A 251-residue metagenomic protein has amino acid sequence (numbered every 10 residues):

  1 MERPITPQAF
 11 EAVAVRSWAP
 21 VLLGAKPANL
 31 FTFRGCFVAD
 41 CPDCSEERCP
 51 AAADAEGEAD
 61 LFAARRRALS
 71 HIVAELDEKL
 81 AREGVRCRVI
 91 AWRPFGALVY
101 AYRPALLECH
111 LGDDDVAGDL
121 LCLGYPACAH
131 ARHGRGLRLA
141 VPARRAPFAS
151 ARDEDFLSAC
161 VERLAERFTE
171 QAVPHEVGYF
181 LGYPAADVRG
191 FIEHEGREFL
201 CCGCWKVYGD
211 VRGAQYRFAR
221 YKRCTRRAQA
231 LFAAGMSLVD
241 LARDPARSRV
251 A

Functional and structural regions predicted by a protein language model:
M1-V38: Short, extreme N-terminal leader segments that mark the start of a protein/domain
S17-G24, C87-W92, A165-T169: Short, flexible, solvent-exposed loop/turn segments with mixed acidic/basic and small polar residues
K26-A28, P94-A97, P174-E176: Short, surface-exposed beta-edge/turn micro-motifs
C41-H130, G134-F156: A glycine-rich, hydrophobic loop/mini-helix early in the fold
H130, G134, V177, D244-V250: A contiguous, surface-oriented mixed alpha/beta subdomain in the mid-to-C-terminal portion of proteins that forms
A159-G178: A mid-sequence, solvent-exposed acidic-amphipathic segment
V173-C201: Hydrophobic/aromatic-rich, well-ordered segments within soluble, folded domains that form packed cores
C204-A251: Long, compositionally biased
